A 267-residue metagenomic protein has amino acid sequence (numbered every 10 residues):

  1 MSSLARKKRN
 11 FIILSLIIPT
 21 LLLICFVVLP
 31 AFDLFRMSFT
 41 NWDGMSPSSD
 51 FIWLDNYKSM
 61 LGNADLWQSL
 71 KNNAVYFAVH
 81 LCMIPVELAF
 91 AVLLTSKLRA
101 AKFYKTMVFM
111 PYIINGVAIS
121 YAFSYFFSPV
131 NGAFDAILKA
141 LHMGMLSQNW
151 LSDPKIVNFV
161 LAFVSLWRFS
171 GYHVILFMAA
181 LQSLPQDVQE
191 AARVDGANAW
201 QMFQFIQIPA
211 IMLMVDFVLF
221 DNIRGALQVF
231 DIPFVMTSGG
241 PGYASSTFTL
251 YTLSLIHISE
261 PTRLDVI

Functional and structural regions predicted by a protein language model:
L4-R263: A structural signal for multi-pass alpha-helical bundles of membrane permease subunits that mediate small-molecule
